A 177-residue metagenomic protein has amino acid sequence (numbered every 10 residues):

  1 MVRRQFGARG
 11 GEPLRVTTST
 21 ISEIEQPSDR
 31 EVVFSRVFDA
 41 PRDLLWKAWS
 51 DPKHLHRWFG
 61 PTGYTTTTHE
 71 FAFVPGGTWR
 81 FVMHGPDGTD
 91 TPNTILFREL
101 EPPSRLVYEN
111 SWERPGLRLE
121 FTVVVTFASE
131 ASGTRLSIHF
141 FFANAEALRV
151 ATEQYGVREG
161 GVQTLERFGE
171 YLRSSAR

Functional and structural regions predicted by a protein language model:
V2-F6, G10-T18, A143-R177: A conserved amphipathic terminal alpha-helix motif
V2-T65: Hydrophobic ligand-binding cavity/cleft-lining segments
D29-S35, T66, T78, P92 (+3 more regions): Intrinsic-disorder/low-complexity, polar/charged segments enriched in Ser/Thr/Lys/Arg/Asp/Glu/Gln
V33, K53-D90: Short beta-edge strand/loop motif at the mouth of beta-sheet-based domains
R36, T68-F71, N93-E99, N110 (+1 more regions): Hydrophobic/aromatic beta-strand elements that line small-molecule binding cavities or substrate pockets in beta-rich
R42, F73-V74, R98-R105, T126-R135: A short, structured loop/turn motif at beta-sheet edges
L45, L55, W79-F81, F97 (+4 more regions): Hydrophobic pocket/interface hotspot
E113-V162: Beta-strand/loop substructures that line and gate deep hydrophobic ligand-binding cavities in soluble
